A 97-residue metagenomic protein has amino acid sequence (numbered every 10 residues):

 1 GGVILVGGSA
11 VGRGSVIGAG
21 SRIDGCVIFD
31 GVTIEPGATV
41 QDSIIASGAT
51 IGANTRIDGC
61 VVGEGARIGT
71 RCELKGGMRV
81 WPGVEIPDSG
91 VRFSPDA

Functional and structural regions predicted by a protein language model:
G1-A97: Left-handed beta-helix
